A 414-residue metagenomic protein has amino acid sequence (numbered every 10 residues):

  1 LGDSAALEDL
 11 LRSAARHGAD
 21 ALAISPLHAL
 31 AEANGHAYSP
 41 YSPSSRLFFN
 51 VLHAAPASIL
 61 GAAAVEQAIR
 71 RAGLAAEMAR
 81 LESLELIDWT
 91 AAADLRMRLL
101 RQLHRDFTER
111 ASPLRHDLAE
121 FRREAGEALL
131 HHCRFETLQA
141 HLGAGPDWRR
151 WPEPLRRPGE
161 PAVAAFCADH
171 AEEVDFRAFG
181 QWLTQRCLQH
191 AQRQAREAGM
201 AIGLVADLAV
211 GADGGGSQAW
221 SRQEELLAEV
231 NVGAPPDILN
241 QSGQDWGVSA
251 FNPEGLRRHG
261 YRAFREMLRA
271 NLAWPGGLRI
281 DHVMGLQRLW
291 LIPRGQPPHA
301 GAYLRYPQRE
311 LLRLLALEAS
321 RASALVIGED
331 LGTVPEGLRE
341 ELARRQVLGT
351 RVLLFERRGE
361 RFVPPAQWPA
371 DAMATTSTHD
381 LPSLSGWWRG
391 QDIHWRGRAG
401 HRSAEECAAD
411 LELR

Functional and structural regions predicted by a protein language model:
L1-R222: Acidic/aromatic-lined carbohydrate-recognition and catalytic surfaces of CAZymes acting on diverse glycans
D20-I24, I202-A206, L278, V326-G328 (+2 more regions): Hydrophobic faces of well-ordered beta-strands that scaffold small-molecule active sites in alpha/beta enzyme cores
H28, L208-G214, M284-L289, G332-T333 (+2 more regions): Active-site-proximal loop/turn and secondary-structure-junction residues that shape catalytic pockets, frequently
A31, H36-P43, Q218-E225, P293-H299 (+3 more regions): Short secondary-structure boundary/capping segments
A37-V65, Q218-S242, G301-L312, V347-G359: Acidic, His- and aromatic-enriched active-site or binding-groove loops in soluble protein domains that engage sugars
D117, L226, S323, D330-R414: Conserved alpha/beta catalytic core and glycan-binding cleft of carbohydrate-active enzymes
R177-A198, H259-V347: Active-site neighborhood of glycoside hydrolase catalytic domains
A201-W274, L289-R305: Substrate-binding/active-site clefts of carbohydrate-active enzymes
